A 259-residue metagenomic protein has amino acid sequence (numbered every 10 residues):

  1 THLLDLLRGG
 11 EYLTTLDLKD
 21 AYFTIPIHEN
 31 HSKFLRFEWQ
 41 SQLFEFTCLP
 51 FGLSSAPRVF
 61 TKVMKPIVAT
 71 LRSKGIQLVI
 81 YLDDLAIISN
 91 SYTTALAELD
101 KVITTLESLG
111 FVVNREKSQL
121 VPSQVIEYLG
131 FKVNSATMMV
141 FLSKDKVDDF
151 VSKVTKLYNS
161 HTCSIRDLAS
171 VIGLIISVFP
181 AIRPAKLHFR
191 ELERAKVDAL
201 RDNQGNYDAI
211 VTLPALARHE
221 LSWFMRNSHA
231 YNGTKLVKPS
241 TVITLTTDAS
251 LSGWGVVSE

Functional and structural regions predicted by a protein language model:
T1-H2, K33, K65-P66, R72-S73 (+2 more regions): Eukaryotic intrinsically disordered and solvent-exposed regulatory patches
T1-K62, T105, F141-F189: Catalytic-core region of right-hand nucleic acid polymerases
T14, I80-Y81, I243-L245: Residue-level marker for buried hydrophobic side chains located in beta-strands that build the well-ordered beta-sheet
D17-K19, G52, K74-Y92, S118 (+2 more regions): Catalytic palm active-site di-aspartate
E45, L120-L236: C-terminal reverse transcriptase regions that engage the nucleic-acid substrate
E45-L53, L82-I88, L157-Y158, N206-Y207 (+1 more regions): Glycine- and acidic
P57-L106, R115: Active-site palm subdomain of RNA-directed nucleic acid polymerases
T234-E259: RNase H-like nuclease fold core
